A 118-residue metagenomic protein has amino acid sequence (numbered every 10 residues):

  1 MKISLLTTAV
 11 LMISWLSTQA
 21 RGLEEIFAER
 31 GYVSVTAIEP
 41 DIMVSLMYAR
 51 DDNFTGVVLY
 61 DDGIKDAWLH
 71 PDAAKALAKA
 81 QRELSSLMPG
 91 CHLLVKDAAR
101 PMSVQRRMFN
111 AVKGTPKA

Functional and structural regions predicted by a protein language model:
K2-A9: Sec-dependent signal peptide recognition, specifically the positively charged N-region followed immediately by
A9-Q19: Hydrophobic h-region of N-terminal signal peptides that target proteins for export in Gram-negative bacteria
Q19-A98, R106-A118: Extracytoplasmic cell-surface/polysaccharide-interacting catalytic and binding patches
P101: Segments that shape or occlude catalytic/ligand-binding pockets
